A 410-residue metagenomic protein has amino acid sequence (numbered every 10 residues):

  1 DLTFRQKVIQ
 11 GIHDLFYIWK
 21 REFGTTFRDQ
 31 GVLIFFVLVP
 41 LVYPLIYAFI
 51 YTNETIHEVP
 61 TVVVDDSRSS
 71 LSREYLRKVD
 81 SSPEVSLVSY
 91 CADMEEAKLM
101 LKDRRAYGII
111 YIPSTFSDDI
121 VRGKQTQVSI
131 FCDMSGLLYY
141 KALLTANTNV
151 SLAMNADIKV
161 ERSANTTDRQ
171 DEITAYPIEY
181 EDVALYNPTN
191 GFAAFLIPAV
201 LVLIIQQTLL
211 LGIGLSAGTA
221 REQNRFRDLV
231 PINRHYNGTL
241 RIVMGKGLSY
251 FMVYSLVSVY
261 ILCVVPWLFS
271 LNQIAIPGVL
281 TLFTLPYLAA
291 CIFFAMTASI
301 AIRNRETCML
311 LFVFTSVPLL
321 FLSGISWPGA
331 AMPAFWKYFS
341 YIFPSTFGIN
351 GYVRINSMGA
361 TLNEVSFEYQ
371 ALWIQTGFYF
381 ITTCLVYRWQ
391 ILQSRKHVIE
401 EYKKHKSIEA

Functional and structural regions predicted by a protein language model:
D1-A194, E364, W389, R395-A410: Extracytoplasmic/periplasmic domains immediately adjacent to an N-terminal transmembrane anchor in multi-pass membrane
I12, F16-K20, A194, H235-L248 (+4 more regions): Alpha-helical membrane-protein architecture signal
Q30-G31, L240, E306: Residues that define the loop-to-transmembrane-helix transition and helix capping in multi-pass membrane transporters
F35-F36, P198, M244-G245, C308-L311: Hydrophobic core positions of alpha-helical segments in small-molecule transporters and transporter systems
F36-V37, A194-F195, F314-T315, S340: Hydrophobic alpha-helical transmembrane segments of integral membrane proteins, especially lipid-exposed positions
V42-L45, V183-V265: Hydrophobic alpha-helical transmembrane segments of multi-pass membrane transport proteins
I46, R68, S89, L99 (+3 more regions): Membrane-spanning alpha-helical segments of multipass transporters and channels
